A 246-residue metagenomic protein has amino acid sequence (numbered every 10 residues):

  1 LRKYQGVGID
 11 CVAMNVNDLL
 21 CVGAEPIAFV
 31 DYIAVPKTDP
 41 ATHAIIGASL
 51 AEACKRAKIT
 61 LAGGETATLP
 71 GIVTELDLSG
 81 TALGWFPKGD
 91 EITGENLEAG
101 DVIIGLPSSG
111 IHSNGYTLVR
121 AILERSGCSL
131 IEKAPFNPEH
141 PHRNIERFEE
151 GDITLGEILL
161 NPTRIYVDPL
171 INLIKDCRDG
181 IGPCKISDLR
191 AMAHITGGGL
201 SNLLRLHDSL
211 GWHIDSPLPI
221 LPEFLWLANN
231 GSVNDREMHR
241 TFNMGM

Functional and structural regions predicted by a protein language model:
L1-K3, F29, K58, E65-T68 (+13 more regions): Glycine-rich, flexible loop/turn motifs
L1-S109: Glycine-rich phosphate/pyrophosphate-binding loop regions near the starts of catalytic domains
G23-E25, L118, D188: Short loop/turn motifs at secondary-structure junctions
T42-T60, V73-L76, E139-N144, F148-I158 (+1 more regions): Glycine-/charge-enriched secondary-structure boundary and capping motifs
G84-F86, P107-S113, R120-L123, T163 (+2 more regions): Glycine-rich beta-alpha junction loops
E91-L155: Short, acidic (Asp/Glu-rich) active-site segment that either coordinates a divalent metal cofactor
